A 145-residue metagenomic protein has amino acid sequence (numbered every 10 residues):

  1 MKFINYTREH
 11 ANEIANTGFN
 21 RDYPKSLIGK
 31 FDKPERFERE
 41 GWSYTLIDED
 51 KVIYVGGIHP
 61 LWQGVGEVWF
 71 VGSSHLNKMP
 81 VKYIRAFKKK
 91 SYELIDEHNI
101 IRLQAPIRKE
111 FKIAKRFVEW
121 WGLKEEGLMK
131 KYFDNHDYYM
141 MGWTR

Functional and structural regions predicted by a protein language model:
M1-N16, D22: A short beta-loop-alpha structural element at the N-terminal edge of CoA-dependent acyl/N-acetyltransferase catalytic
P24-W42: Active-site rim helix/loop that mediates acceptor-substrate recognition in acyltransferases
G41-G56: Conserved beta-hairpin
G56-V65, G127-M129: A conserved beta-strand-loop-helix scaffold within acyl/acetyltransferase catalytic domains
P60-F70, N135-D137: A conserved beta-turn-beta hairpin within the catalytic core of GNAT-like acetyltransferases that forms part
F70-A86, R108: A short, internal acetyl-CoA/4′-phosphopantetheine-binding micro-motif in the GNAT/acyltransferase core
I100-E119, Y132-F133: Conserved beta-strand-loop-alpha-helix junction that forms the acyl-donor binding cleft
P106, K124-Y138: Conserved catalytic-core motifs of GNAT/GCN5-like acyltransferases
